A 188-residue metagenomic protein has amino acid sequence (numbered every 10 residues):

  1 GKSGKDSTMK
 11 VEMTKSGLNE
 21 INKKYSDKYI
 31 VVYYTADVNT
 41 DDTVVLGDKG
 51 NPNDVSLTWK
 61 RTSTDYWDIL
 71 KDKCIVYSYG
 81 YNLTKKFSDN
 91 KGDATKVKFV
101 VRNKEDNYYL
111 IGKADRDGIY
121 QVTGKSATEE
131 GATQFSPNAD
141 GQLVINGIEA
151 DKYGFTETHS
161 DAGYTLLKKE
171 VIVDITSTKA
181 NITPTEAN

Functional and structural regions predicted by a protein language model:
G1-N188: Solvent-exposed loop/turn and edge beta-strand elements of beta-rich ligand-binding domains
